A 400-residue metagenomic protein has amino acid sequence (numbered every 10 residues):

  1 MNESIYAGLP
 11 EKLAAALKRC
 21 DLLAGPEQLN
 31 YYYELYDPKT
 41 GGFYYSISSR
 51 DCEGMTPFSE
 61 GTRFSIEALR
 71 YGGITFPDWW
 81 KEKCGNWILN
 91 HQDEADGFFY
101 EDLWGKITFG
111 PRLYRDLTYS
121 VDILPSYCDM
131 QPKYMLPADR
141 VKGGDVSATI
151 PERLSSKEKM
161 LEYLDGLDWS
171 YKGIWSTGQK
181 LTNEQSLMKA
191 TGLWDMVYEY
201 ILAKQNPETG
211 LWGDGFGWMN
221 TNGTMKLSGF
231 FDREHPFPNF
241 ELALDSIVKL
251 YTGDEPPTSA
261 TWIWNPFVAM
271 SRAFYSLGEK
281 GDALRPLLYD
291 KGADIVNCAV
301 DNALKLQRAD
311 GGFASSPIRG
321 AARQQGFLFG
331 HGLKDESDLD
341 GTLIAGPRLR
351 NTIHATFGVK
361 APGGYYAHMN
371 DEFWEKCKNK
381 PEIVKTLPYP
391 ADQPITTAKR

Functional and structural regions predicted by a protein language model:
M1-N90, F109-R112, D116-G173, T224 (+3 more regions): Terminal, non-catalytic domain-edge segments
N90-A95, D102-G105: A broadly used, surface-exposed interaction patch
E94-F98, S156-K157: Low-complexity, flexible helical/coil segments
L167-S228: Loop-centered beta-sheet repeat module
